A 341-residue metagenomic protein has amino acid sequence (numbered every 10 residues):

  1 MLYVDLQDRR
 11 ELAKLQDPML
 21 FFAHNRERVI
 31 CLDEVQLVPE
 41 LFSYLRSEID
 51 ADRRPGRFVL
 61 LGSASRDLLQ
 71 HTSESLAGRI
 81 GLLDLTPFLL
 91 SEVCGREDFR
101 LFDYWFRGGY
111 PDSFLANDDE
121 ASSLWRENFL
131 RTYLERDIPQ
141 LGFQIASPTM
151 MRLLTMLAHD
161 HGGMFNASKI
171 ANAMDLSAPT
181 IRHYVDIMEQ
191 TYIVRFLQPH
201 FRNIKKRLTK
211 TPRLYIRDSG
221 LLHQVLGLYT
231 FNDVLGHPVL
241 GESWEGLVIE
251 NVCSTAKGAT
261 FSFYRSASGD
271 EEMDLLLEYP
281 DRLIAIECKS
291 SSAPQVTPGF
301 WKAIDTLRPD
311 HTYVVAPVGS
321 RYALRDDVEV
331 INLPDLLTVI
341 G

Functional and structural regions predicted by a protein language model:
L2-V29: Short glycine-rich substrate-engagement loop in P-loop NTPases that contacts/grips substrate
Q7, R282-S292: Active-site ExK catalytic segment of metal-dependent nucleases
R26-Y44: Conserved P-loop NTPase "ATPase switch" module shared by AAA+ and STAND
F42-R66, E74: Conserved catalytic/switch belt of AAA+ P-loop NTPases
S63-N166: Interdomain motor-coupling "hinge/lid" segment immediately C-terminal to the ATP-binding subdomain of NTP-driven enzymes
S65-D67, V314-R321: Short, polar loop motifs at secondary-structure junctions
D119-D281: Accessory nucleic acid-recognition modules appended to NTPase machines
G319-G341: Domain-level recognition of nuclease-like catalytic cores that cleave nucleotide substrates
